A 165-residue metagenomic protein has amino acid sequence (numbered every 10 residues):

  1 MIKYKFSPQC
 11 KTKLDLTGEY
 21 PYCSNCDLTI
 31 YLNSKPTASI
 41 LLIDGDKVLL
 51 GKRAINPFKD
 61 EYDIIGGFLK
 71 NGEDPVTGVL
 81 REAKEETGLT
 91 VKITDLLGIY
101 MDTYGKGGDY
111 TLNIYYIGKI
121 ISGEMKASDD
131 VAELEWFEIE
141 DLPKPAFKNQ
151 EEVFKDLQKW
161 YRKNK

Functional and structural regions predicted by a protein language model:
I2-F6, Y20: Residues immediately within or flanking Cys/His clusters that coordinate Zn2+ in small zinc-binding modules
S7-C10, C23-C26: Short cysteine-rich clusters marking metal-coordination/redox-active sites
T12-L14, I30: Cys/His-rich microdomains that often coordinate metals
L14-T17, T90-I99: A short coil-to-beta-strand element that immediately follows conserved catalytic motifs
N25-V48: Conserved N-terminal beta-strand and adjoining loop/helix that marks the start of the Nudix/MutT-like hydrolase domain
I43-E85: Conserved Nudix-box catalytic region and its N-terminal flanking loop in Nudix hydrolases and closely related
Y100-E124: Active-site-adjacent beta-strand/loop module that shapes the phosphate/pyrophosphate-binding cleft
K126-D156: NUDIX/MutT-family hydrolases
